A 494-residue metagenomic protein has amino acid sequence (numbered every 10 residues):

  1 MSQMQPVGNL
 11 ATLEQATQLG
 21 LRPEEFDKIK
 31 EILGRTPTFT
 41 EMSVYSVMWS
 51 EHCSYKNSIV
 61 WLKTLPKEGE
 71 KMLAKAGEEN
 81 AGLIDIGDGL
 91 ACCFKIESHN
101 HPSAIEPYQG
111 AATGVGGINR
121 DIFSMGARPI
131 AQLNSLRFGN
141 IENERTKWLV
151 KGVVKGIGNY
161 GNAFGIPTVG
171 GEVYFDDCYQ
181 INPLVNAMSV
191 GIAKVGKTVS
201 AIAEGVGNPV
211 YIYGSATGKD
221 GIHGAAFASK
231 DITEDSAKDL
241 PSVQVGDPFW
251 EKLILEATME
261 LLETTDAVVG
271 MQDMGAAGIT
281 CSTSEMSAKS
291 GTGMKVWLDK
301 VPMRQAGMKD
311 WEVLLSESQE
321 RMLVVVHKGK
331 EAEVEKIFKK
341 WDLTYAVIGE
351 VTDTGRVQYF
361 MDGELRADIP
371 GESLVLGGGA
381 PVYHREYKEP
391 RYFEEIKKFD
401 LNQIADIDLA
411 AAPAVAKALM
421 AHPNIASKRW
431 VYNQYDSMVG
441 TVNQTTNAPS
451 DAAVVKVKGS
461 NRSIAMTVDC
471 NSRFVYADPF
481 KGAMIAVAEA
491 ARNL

Functional and structural regions predicted by a protein language model:
M1-L494: Glycine/proline-enriched, intrinsically flexible loops and inter-domain linkers
